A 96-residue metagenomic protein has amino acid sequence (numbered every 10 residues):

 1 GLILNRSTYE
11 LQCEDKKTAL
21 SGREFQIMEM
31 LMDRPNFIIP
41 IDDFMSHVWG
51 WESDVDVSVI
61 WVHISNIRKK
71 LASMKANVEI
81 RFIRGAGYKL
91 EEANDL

Functional and structural regions predicted by a protein language model:
G1-Q26, K89-L96: A structural micro-motif at secondary-structure boundaries
R6, V48, I64: Short amphipathic alpha-helical/adjacent loop interface patches that line ligand and macromolecule-binding sites
D15-W51, I67: Short amphipathic alpha-helical recognition elements used for nucleic-acid or partner binding across transcription
A19-E29, D54-M74, F82-Y88: DNA-recognition element of transcription regulators
I41, N77-E79: Short, Lys/Arg-enriched C-terminal cap helix and immediately downstream tail that follows
D42, S58, L90-E92: Conserved N-terminal glycine/acidic-rich loop preference
